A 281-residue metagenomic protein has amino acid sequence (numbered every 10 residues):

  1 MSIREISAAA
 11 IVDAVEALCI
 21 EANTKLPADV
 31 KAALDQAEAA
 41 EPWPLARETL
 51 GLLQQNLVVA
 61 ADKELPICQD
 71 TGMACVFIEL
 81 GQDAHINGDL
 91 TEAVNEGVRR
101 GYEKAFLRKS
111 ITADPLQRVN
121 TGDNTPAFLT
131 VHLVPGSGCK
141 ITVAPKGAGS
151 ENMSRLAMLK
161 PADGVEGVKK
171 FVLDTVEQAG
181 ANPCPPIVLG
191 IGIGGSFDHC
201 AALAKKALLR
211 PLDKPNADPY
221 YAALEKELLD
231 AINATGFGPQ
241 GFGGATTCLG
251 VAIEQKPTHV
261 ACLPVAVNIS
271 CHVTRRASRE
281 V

Functional and structural regions predicted by a protein language model:
M1-V281: Non-transmembrane, aqueous-exposed alpha-helical and coiled segments at domain scale
